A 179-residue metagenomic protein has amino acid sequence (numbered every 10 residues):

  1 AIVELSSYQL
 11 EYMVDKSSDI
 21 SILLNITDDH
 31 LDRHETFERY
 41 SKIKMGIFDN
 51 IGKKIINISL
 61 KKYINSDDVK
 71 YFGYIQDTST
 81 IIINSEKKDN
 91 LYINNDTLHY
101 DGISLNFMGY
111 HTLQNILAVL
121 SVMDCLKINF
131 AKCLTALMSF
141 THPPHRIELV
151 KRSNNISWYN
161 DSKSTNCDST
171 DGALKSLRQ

Functional and structural regions predicted by a protein language model:
A1-Y71, T78, Y100-F107: Flexible active-site lid/hinge loop adjacent to a nucleotide/diphosphate and Mg2+-phosphate binding pocket
A1-Y8, S66, Q76-T78, K87 (+2 more regions): Short intrinsically disordered, low-complexity coil segments enriched in acidic
I2, D15, S85, S139-T141 (+1 more regions): A generic structural signal for short, solvent-exposed coil/turn residues that cap or connect secondary-structure
Y12-V14, G46-F48, I83, I147-V150 (+1 more regions): Short secondary-structure boundary/capping segments
N25, N57-I58, G73, N84-S85 (+4 more regions): Pocket-edge structural micro-motifs
I56-I58, D68-E86, G109, L134-M138 (+1 more regions): Beta-strand->loop->alpha-helix junctions that form or flank phosphate-binding loops in nucleotide-handling enzymes
S79-Y100, P143-K151: Acidic-glycine-rich active-site phosphate/pyrophosphate-binding loop
G102-Q179: Nucleotide phosphate-binding/pyrophosphate-handling subdomain across enzymes that bind or process nucleotide phosphates
